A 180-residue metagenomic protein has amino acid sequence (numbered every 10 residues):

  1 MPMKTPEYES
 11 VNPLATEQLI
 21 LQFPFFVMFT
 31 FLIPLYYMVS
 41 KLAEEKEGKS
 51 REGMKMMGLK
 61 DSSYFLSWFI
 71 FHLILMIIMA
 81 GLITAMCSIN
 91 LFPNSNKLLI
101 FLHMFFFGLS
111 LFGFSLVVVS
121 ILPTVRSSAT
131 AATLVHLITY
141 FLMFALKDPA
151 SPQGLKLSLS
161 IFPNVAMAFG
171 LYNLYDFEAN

Functional and structural regions predicted by a protein language model:
M1-E44, S50, D61-S62, L66-N180: Membrane-spanning alpha-helical segments of multipass transporters and channels
K49-M56: Short cytoplasmic-facing helical segments at TM-TM junctions of multi-pass membrane proteins
